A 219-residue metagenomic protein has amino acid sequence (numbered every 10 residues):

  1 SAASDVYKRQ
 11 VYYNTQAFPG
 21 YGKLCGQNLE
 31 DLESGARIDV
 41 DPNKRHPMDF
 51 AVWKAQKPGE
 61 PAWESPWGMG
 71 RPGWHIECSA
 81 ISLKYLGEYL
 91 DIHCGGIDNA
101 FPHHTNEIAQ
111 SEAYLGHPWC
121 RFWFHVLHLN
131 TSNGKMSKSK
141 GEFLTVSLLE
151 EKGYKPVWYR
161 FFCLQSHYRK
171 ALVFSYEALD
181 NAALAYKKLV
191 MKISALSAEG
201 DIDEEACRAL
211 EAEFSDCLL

Functional and structural regions predicted by a protein language model:
S4-L196: Alpha-helical recognition segments enriched in aromatics with Gly/Pro capping that present substrate-recognition
E199: Active-site-proximal acidic segments at structured loop/helix or strand boundaries that coordinate catalytic metals
E213, L218-L219: Helix-rich, typically C-terminal accessory recognition domains appended to large enzymatic cores
